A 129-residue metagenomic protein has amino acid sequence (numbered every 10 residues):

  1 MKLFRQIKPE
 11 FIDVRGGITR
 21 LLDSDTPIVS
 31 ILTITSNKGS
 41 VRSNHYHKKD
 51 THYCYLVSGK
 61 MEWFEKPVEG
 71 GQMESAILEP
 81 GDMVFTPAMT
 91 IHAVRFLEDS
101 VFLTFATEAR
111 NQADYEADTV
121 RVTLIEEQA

Functional and structural regions predicted by a protein language model:
M1-I28, V41-S43: A short, N-terminal "cap"/entry segment at the start of jelly-roll beta-barrel domains of the cupin/DSBH fold
L3, L97-A129: Double-stranded beta-helix
L32-K49: Conserved short histidine dyad/triad with adjacent acidic residue
N37-G39, P80-G81, P87-M89, D99: Tight coil/turn sites that cap or link beta-strands
N44, W63-F64, T86, I91-L97 (+1 more regions): Short beta-strand His + acidic residue motifs that chelate non-heme Fe in jelly-roll/DSBH and cupin folds
K49, D82, T90, E98 (+1 more regions): A generic "binding-loop/recognition-motif" signal
K49-E62, K66: Glycine- and acidic-residue-biased ligand/ion/polar-headgroup-sensing regions
V68-A88: Short acidic-glycine-tyrosine-enriched beta hairpin
